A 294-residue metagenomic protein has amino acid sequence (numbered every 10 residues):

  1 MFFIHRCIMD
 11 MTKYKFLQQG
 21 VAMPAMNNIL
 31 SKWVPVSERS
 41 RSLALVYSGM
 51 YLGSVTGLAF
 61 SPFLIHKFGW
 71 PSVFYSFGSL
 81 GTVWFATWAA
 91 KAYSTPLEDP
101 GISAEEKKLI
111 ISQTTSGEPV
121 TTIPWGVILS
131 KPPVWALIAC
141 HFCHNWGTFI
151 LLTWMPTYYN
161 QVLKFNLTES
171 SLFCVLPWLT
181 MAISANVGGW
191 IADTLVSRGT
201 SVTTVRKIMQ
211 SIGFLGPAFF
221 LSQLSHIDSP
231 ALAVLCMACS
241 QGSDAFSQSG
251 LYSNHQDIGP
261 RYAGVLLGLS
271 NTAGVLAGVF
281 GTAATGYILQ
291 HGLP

Functional and structural regions predicted by a protein language model:
F3-M50: Cytoplasmic helix-loop-helix junction between adjacent transmembrane helices in 12-TM secondary transporters
E38-L45, E169, V205, Y262-L269: Cytoplasmic loop-to-transmembrane helix junctions
S40-H66, S72, L80-G81, P177-A185 (+1 more regions): Glycine-rich segments within core transmembrane alpha-helices of 12-TM secondary carriers
R41, I65-S130: Central mid-sequence intracellular linker of multi-pass
F60-F68, Y159-N160, I191-A192, V196 (+1 more regions): Interfacial helix-cap and linker-helix signal at transmembrane-aqueous boundaries of multi-pass secondary transporters
G101-I150, S197-K207, G213, H226: Flexible cytoplasmic loops linking transmembrane helices in multi-pass membrane transporters
S130-G188, D244-Y252, G281-T282: Extracytoplasmic gate region of multi-pass secondary transporters
T203-G250: C-terminal transmembrane helical hairpin of 12-TM major facilitator-type secondary transporters
